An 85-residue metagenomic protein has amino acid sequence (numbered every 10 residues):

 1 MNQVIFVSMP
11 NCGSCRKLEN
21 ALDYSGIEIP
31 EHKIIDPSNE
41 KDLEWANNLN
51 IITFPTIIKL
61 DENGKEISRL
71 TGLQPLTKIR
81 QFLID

Functional and structural regions predicted by a protein language model:
M1-G26: Local sequence-structure signature of Cys/Sec-based thiol-disulfide redox active-site neighborhoods
F6-S8, I29-L43: Thiol-based oxidoreductase modules, predominantly thioredoxin-like and allied folds used for disulfide exchange
G13-S14, E40-K41, Q74-T77: Short alpha-helical
I27, I52, K65: Structured loop/turn residues at beta-strand edges in well-structured enzyme cores
E44-L49, F82: Short amphipathic alpha-helix with an adjacent loop that forms part of the alpha/beta core around
L49-K59: Structural micro-motif
K59-D85: Non-catalytic, surface beta->alpha helical segment in thiol-disulfide oxidoreductase systems
